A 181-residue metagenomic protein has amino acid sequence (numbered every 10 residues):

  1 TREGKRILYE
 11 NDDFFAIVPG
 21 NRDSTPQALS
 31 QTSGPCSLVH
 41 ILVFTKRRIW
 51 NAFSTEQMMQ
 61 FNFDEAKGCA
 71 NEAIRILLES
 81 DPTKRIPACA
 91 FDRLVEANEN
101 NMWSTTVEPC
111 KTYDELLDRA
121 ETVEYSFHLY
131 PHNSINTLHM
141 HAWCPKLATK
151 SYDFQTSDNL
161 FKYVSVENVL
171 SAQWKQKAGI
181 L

Functional and structural regions predicted by a protein language model:
T1-L181: HIT superfamily nucleotide-processing domains
